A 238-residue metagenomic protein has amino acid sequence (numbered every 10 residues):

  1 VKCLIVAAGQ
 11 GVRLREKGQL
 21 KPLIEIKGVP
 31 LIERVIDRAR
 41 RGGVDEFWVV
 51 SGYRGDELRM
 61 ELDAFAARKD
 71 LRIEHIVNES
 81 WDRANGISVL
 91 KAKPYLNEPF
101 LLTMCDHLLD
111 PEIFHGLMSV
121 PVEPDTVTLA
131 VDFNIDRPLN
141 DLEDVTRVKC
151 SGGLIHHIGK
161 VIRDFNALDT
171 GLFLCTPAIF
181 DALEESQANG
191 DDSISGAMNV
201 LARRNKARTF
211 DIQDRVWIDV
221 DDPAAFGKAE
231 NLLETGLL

Functional and structural regions predicted by a protein language model:
V1, N166-L238: Conserved alpha/beta core of the MobA/IspD/sugar-nucleotide pyrophosphorylase nucleotidyltransferase superfamily
V1-I5, V29-P99: Conserved N-terminal catalytic core of the sugar/cofactor nucleotidyltransferase
V1-K17, K206: N-terminal nucleotide-binding beta1-loop-alpha1 segment
R13, E57-M60, E112, D219 (+1 more regions): Phosphate- and divalent-cation-binding pockets in alpha/beta enzyme and binding domains that engage nucleotide-derived
G18-L23, N78: Short glycine-enriched, charge-decorated loop/helix-capping segments at active-site entrances that position
P22, R72-E74, L154, K206-R208: Conserved beta-strand segments of alpha/beta enzyme cores
A66-V145: Conserved beta-loop-beta/alpha segment of the NTase-like Rossmann-fold superfamily that binds/positions NTPs
D110-Q187: Conserved core of the sugar-phosphate nucleotidyltransferase
